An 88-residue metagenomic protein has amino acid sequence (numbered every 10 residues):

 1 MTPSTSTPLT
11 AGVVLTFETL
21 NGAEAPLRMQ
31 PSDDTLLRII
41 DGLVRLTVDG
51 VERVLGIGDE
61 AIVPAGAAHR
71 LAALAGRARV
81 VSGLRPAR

Functional and structural regions predicted by a protein language model:
M1-M29: A short glycine-rich, His/Asp/Glu-containing loop-to-beta-strand
A23, S32-D33, V51, A67-A68 (+1 more regions): A generic "binding-loop/recognition-motif" signal
E24-P26, A61, A65-R70: Histidine-centered metal-chelating micro-motifs
S32-V44, D49: Glycine- and acidic-residue-biased ligand/ion/polar-headgroup-sensing regions
G50-G66: Short acidic-glycine-tyrosine-enriched beta hairpin
A65-R88: Ligand-binding loop in jelly-roll beta-barrel domains
